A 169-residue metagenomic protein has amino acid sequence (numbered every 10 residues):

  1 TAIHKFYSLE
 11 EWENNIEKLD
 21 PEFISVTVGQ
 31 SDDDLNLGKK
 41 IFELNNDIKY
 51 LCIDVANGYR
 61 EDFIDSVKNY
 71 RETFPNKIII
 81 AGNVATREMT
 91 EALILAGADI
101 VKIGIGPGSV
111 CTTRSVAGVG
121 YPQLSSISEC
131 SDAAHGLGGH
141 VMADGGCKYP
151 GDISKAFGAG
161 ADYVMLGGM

Functional and structural regions predicted by a protein language model:
I3-M169: Alpha/beta enzyme core
